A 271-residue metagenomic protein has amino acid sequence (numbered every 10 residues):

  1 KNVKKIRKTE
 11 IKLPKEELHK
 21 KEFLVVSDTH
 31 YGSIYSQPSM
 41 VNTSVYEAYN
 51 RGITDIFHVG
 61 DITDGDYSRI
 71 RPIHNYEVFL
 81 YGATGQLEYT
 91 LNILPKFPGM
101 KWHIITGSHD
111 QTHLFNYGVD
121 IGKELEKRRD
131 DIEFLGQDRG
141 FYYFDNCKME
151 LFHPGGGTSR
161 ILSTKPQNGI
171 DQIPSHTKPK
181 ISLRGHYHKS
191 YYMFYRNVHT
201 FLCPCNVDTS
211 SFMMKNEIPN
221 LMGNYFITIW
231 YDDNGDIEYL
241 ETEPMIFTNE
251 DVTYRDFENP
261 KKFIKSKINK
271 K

Functional and structural regions predicted by a protein language model:
K1-K8: Short glycine- and acidic-rich boundary segments immediately preceding or forming the N-terminal edge of structured
E10-K21, V26-S27, Y31-L135: Core catalytic region of metal-dependent phosphoesterases/phosphodiesterases, especially metallo-beta-lactamase-like
L13-L24, F141-E150, Y195-V198: Beta-strand-turn-beta hairpins that frame and shape the catalytic cleft of phosphate-ester-processing enzymes
V45, Q137-R139, Q167-Q172: Short secondary-structure capping micro-motifs at structural edges
G52-I53, F97-K101, C147, K178 (+1 more regions): Short glycine/proline-enriched coil/turn segments at helix->beta-strand junctions
E133-Y143: Short acidic low-complexity segments
K148-E150, G155-M245, Y254: Conserved beta-sheet core of the metallophosphoesterase superfamily
I237-K271: C-terminal tail/extension regions appended to the core domain(s) of diverse proteins
